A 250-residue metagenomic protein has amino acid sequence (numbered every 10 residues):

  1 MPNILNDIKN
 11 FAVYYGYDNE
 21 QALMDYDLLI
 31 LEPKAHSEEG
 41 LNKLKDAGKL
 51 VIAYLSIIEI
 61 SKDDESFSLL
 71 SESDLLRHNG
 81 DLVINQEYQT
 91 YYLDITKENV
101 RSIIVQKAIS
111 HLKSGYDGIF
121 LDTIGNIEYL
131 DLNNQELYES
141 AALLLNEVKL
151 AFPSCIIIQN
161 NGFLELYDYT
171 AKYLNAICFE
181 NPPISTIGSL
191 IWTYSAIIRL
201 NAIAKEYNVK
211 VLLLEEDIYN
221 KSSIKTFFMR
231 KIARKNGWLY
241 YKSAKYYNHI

Functional and structural regions predicted by a protein language model:
M1-I250: Glycan-processing catalytic domains of CAZymes
